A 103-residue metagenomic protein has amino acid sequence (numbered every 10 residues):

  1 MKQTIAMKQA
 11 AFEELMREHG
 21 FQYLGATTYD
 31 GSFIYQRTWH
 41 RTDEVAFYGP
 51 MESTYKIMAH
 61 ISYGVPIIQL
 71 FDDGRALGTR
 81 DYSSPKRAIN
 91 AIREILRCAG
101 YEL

Functional and structural regions predicted by a protein language model:
M1-A46: Negatively charged, low-complexity tracts enriched in Asp/Glu with abundant Ser/Thr
E13-R17, I89, R93-L96: Residue-level detector of alpha-helical secondary structure
R17-E18, A26, S53, D72 (+2 more regions): Generic detector of low-complexity/intrinsically disordered segments and short hydrophobic N-terminal stretches
E44-N90: Intrinsically disordered, low-complexity regulatory segments enriched in Ser/Thr/Pro and charged residues
P66, I95-C98: Hydrophobic alpha-helical elements and their junctions with loops/disorder across both membrane and soluble proteins
G100-L103: Short acidic DE-rich linear segments
